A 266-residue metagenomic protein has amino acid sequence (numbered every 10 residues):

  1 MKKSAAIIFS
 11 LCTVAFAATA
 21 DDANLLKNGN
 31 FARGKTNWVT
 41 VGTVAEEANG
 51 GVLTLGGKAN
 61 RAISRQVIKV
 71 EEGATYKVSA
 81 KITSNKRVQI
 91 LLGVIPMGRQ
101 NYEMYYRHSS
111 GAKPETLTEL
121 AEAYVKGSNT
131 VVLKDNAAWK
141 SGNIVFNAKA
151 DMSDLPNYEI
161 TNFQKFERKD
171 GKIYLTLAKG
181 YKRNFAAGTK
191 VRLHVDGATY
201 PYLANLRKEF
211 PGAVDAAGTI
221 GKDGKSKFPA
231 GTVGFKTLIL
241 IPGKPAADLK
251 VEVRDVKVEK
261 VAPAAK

Functional and structural regions predicted by a protein language model:
S10-A18: Hydrophobic h-region of N-terminal signal peptides that target proteins for export in Gram-negative bacteria
A18-T40, S109-S110, Y158, A262-K266: Extracellular carbohydrate-recognition regions
F31, I90-M97, I144-D151, T176 (+3 more regions): Extracellular beta-strand ligand-recognition surfaces/modules
F31, S64-Q89, S110, E122-V125 (+5 more regions): Extra-cytoplasmic beta-strand recognition segments
T40-N60, R192: Short carbohydrate-recognition loop motifs
T54-K77, Q89-G93, R99-H108, D196-L203: Secreted extracellular polysaccharide-interacting domains
V88, I95-N184: Autoprocessing Asn-cyclization modules and mimics
Y105-G127, I144, A150-P156, H194-T232 (+1 more regions): Extracellular carbohydrate recognition and processing domains and analogous Trp-centered ligand-binding platforms
